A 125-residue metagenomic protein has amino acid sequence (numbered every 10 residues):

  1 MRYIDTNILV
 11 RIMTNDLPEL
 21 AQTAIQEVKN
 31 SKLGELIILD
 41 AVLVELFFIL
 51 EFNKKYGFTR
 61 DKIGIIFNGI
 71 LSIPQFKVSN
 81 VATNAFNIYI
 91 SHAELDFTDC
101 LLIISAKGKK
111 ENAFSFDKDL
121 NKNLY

Functional and structural regions predicted by a protein language model:
M1-I38, N53-D61: Short, well-structured N-terminal submotif of metal-dependent ribonuclease cores
I4-D5, I38-D40, E94-D96, D117-K118: Histidine- and aromatic-rich ligand-binding microenvironments
N7, F47, C100-L101: Active-site phosphate/pyrophosphate-handling residues
L9, L43, L120-N121: A generic structural signal for short hydrophobic patches within well-formed alpha-helices
D40-F48: Short, conserved active-site loops that position catalytic residues or coordinate cofactors/metal ions across diverse
F47-F76, V81-A82, I88: Active-site-proximal, substrate-binding regions of enzyme catalytic domains and RNA-binding/basic surfaces
P74-F116: Active-site neighborhoods of divalent-metal-dependent phosphate/nucleic-acid chemistry enzymes
N123-Y125: Active-site regions of enzymes building and remodeling cell-envelope glycoconjugates
